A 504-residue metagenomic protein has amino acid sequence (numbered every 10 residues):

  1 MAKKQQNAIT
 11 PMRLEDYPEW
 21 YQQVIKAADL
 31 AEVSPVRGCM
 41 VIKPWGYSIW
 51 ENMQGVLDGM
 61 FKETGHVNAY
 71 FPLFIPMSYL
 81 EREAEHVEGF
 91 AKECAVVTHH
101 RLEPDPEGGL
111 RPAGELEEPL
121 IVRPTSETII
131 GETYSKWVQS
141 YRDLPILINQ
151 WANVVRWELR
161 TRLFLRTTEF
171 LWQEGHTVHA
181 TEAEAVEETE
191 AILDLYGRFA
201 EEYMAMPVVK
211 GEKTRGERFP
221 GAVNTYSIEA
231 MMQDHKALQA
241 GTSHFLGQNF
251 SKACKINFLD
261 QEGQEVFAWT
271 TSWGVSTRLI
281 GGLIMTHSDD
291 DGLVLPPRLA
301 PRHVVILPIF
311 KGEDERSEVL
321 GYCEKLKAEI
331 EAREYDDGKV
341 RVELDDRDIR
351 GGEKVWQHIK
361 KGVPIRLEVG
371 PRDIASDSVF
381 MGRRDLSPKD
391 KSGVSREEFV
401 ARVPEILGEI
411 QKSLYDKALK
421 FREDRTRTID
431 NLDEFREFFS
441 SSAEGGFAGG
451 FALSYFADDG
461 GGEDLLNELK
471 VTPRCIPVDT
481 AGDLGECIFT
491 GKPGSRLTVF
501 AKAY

Functional and structural regions predicted by a protein language model:
M1-Y504: NTP/phosphate- and nucleic-acid-binding module
